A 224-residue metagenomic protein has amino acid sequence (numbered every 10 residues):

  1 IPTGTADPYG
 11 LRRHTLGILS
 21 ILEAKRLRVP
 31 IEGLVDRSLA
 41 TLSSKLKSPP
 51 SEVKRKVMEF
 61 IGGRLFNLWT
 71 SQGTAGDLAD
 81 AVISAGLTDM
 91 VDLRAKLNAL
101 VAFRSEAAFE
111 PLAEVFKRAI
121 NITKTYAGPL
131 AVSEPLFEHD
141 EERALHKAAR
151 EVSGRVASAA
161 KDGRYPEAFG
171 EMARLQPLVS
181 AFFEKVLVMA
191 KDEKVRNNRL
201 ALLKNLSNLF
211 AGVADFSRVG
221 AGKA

Functional and structural regions predicted by a protein language model:
I1-A224: Amphipathic alpha-helical "coupling" segments that flank catalytic cores
